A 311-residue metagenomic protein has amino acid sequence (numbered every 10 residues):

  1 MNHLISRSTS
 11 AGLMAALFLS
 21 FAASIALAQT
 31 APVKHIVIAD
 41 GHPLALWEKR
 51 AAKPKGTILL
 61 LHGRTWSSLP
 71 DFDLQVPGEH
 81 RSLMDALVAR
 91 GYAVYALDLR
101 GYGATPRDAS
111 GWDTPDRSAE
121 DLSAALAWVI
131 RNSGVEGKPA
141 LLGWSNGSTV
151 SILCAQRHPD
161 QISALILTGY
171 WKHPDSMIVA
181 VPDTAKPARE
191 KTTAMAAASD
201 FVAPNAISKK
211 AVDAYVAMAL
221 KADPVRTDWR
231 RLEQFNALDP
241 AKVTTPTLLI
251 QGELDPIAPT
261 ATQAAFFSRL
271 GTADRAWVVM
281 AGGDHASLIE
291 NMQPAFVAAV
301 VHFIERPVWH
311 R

Functional and structural regions predicted by a protein language model:
Q29-A52: N-terminal cap/lid segment of alpha/beta-hydrolase-fold proteins
K53, I58-Y92: Short, surface-exposed "cap/lid" segments of acyl-processing enzymes
A119-G137: Conserved acidic catalytic loop of the alpha/beta-hydrolase fold
G137-L167, K172-H173: Conserved hydrolase catalytic core segment
V243, L249-Q251: Short beta-strand/loop motif that positions the catalytic acidic residue of the alpha/beta-hydrolase fold
T245, P259-S268: Short alpha-helix in the alpha/beta-hydrolase fold that links the catalytic acid
L254-A258, A286: Acidic catalytic loop of the alpha/beta-hydrolase fold
G283-Q293: Catalytic histidine-centered segment of alpha/beta-hydrolase-like enzymes
